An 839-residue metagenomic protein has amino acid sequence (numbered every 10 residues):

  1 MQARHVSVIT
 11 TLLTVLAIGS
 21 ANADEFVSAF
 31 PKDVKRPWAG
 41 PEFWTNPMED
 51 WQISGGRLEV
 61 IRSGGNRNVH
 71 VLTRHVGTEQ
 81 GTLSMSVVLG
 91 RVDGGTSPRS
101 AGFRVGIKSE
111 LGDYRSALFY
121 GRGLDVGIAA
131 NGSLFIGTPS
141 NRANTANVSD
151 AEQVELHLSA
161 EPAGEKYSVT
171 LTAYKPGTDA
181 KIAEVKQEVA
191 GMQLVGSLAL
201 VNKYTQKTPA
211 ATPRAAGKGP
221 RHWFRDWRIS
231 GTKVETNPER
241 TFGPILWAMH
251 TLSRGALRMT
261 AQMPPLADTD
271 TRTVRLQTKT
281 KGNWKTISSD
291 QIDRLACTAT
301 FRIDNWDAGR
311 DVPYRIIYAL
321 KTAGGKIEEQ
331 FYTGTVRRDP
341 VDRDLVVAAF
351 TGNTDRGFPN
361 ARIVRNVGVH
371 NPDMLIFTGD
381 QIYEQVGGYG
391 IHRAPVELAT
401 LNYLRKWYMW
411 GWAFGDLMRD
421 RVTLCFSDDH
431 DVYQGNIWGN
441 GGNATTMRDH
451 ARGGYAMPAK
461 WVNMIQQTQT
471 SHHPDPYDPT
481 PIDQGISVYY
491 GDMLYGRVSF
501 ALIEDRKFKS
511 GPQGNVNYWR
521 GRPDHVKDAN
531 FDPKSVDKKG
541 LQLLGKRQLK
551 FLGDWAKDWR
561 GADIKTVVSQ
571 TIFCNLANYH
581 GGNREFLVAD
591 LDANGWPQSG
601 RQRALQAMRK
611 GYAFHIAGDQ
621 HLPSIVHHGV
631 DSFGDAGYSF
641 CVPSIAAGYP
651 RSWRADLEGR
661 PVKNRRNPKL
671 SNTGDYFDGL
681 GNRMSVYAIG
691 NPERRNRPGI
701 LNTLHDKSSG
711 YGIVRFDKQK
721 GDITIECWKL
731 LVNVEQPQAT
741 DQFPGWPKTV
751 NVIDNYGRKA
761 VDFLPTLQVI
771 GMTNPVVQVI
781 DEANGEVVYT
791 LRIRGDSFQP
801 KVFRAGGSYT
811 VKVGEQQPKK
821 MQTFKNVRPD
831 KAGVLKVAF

Functional and structural regions predicted by a protein language model:
A23-P47: Extracellular carbohydrate-recognition regions
V60-S140: Secretory/extracellular carbohydrate-interaction modules and structurally similar beta-sandwich "look-alikes"
R74-S84, N144-V154, H705: Extracellular/lumenal carbohydrate-interaction signature centered on repeated Trp-anchored short motifs
M85-V87, V148-Q187, I723: Carbohydrate-binding surfaces in secreted/extracellular proteins
Y174-V195, A739-K748: Short, solvent-exposed beta-strand-to-loop segments that form ligand-recognition rims of beta-rich domains
K181-H222: Flexible glycan-contacting loops in extracellular carbohydrate-active proteins
V185-V189, G282-A296, E786-D796: Solvent-exposed serine/threonine-rich low-complexity stretches and specific carbohydrate-binding patches
P220-W223, R228, T232, P244 (+5 more regions): Long, structured stretches of catalytic cores involved in phosphate-ester chemistry, encompassing
